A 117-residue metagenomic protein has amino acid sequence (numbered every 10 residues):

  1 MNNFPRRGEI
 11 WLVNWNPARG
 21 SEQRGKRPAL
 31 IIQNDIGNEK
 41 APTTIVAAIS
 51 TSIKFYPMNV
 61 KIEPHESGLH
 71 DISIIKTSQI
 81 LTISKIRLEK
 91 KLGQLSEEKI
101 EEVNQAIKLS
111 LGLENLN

Functional and structural regions predicted by a protein language model:
M1-N117: Conserved functional hotspots at enzyme active or ligand-binding sites that engage polyanionic ligands
